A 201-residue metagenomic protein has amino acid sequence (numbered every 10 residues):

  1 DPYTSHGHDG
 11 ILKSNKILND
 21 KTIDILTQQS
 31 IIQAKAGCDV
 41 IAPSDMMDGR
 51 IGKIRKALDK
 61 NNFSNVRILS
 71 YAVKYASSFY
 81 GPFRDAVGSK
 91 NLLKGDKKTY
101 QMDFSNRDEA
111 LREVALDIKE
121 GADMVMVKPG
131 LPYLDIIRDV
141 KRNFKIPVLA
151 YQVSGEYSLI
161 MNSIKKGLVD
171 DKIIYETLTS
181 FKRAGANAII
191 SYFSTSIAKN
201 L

Functional and structural regions predicted by a protein language model:
D1-L201: Alpha/beta enzyme core
